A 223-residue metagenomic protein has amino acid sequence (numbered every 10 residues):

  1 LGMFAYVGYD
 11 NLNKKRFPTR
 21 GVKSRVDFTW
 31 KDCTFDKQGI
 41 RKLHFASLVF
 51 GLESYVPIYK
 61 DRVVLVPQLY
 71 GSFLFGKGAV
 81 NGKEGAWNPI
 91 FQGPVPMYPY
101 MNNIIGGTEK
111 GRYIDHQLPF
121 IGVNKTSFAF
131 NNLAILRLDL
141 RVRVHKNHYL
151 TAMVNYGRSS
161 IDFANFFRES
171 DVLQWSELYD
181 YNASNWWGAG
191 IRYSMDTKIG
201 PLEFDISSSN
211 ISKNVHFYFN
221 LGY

Functional and structural regions predicted by a protein language model:
L1, R62, V66, R112-I114 (+4 more regions): Outer-membrane beta-barrel transmembrane domain signature
M3-G8, K14-V144: C-terminal outer-membrane beta-barrel translocator/porin domains of Gram-negative envelope proteins and their
N11, G122, G188, L202-F204: Short structured motifs
K23-R25, G51, V64-Q68, R137 (+4 more regions): Residue-level detector of the transmembrane beta-barrel scaffold of outer-membrane proteins
W30, I58-K60, M195-I199, N210-S212: A generic beta-sheet turn/junction motif
F35, Y70, L74-K83, N88-P89 (+4 more regions): Outer-membrane beta-barrel domain signature
T126, L178-N185, D196, S209: Short amphipathic alpha-helical interaction segments
Y193-G200, K213-Y223: Outer-membrane beta-barrel "beta-signal"
